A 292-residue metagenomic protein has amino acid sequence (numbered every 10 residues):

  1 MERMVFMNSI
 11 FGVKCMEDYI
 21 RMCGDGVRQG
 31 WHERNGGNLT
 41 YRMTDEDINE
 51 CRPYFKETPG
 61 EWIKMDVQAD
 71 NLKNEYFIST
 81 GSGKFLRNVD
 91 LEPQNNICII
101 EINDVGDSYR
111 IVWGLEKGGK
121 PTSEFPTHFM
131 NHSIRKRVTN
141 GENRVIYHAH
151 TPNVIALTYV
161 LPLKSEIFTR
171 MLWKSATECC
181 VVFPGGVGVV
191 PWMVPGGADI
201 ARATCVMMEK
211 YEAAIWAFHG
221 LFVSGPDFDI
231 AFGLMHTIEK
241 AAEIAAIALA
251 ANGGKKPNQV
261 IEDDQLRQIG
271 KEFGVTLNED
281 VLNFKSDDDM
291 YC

Functional and structural regions predicted by a protein language model:
E2-C292: Glycine-rich flexible loops
